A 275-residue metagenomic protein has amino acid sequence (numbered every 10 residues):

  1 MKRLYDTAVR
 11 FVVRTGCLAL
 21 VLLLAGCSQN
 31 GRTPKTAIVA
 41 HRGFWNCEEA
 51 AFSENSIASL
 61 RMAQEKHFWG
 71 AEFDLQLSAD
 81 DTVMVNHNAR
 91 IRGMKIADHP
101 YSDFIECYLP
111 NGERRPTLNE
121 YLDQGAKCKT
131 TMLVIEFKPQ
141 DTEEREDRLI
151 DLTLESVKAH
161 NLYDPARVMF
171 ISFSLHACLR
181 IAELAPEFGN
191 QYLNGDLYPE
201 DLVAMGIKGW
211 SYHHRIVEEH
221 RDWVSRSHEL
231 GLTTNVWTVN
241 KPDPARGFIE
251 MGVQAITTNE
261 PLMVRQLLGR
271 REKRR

Functional and structural regions predicted by a protein language model:
R3-G16: Bacterial N-terminal signal peptides that target proteins for export
R14, A25-R275: Phosphate-group recognition and catalysis centered on beta-loop-alpha active-site segments
L20-L24: Hydrophobic core
